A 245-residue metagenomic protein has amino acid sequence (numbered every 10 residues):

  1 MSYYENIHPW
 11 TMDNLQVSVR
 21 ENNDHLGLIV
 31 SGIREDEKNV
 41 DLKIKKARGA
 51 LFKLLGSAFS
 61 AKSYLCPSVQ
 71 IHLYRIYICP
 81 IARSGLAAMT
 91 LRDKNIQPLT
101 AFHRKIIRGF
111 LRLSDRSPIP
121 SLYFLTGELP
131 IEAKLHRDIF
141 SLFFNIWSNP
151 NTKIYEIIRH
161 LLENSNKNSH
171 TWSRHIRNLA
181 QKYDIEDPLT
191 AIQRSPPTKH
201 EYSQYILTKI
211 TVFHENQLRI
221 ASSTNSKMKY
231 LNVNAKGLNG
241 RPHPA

Functional and structural regions predicted by a protein language model:
M1-N22, L42: Short, conserved micro-motifs composed of acidic
M1-S2, E21-S31, V69-A88, S121-F124 (+1 more regions): Conserved, well-structured core segments
V17-R20, A61-I76, S117, R241-P244: Structural motif
G32-N39, K53-I71, S84-N95, P120: Short, solvent-exposed helix-loop connector elements
T100-A101, K105-K167: Short, charged alpha-helical motifs in flexible N/C-terminal segments and linkers
I185-A245: Helix/loop segments that flank and initiate small ligand/metal-binding modules
